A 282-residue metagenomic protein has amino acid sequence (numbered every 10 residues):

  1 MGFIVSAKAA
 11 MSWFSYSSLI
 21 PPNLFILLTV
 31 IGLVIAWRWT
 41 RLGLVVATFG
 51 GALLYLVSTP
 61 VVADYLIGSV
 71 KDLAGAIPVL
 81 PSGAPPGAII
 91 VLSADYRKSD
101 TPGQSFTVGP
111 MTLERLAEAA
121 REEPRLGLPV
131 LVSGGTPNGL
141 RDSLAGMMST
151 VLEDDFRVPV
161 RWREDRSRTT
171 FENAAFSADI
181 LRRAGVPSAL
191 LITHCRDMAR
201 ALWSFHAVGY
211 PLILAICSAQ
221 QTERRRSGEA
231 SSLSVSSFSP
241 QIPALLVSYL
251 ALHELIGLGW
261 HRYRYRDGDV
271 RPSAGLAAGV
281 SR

Functional and structural regions predicted by a protein language model:
G2-A36: Membrane-embedded alpha-helical segments of integral membrane proteins
S6-S15, V62, L66-V70, S248 (+1 more regions): Hydrophobic alpha-helical segments of integral membrane proteins, encompassing both true transmembrane helices
L33-A36, L54, H261: Structural signal for membrane-spanning alpha-helices in multi-pass inner-membrane proteins, emphasizing helix cores
I35-L44: Membrane-interface helix-boundary motifs at transmembrane edges
V45-T59: Hydrophobic membrane-insertion alpha-helices, especially the h-region of bacterial N-terminal signal peptides
L56-A244: A structural signal for short, hydrophobic/glycine-enriched beta-strand patches
L233-S248, L255-G259, Y263-R264: Glycine-rich flexible loop motifs, especially short His-Gly-Gly/GGXG/HXGH segments used as catalytic or interaction
S234, G259-R282: Extracytoplasmic/luminal low-complexity segments enriched in Pro/Gly and acidic/polar residues that act as flexible
